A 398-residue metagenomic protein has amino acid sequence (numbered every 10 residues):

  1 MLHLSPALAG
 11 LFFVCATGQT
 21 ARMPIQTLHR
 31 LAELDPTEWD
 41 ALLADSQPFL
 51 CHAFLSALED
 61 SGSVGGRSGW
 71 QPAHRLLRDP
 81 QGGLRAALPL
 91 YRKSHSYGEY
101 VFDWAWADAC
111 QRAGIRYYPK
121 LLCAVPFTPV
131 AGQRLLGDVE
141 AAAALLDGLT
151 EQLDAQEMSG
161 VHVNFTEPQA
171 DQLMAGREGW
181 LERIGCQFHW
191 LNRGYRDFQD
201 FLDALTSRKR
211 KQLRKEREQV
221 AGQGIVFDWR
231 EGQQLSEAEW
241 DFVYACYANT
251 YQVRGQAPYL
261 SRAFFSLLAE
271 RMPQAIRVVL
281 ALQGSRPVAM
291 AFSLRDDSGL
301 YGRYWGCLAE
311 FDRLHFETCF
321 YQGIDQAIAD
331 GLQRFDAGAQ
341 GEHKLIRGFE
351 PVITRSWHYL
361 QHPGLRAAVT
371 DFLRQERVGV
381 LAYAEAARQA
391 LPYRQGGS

Functional and structural regions predicted by a protein language model:
M1-A16: Positively charged N-terminal leader segments that act as targeting/secretion signals
Q19-S398: N-acyltransferase acceptor-side catalytic subdomain
